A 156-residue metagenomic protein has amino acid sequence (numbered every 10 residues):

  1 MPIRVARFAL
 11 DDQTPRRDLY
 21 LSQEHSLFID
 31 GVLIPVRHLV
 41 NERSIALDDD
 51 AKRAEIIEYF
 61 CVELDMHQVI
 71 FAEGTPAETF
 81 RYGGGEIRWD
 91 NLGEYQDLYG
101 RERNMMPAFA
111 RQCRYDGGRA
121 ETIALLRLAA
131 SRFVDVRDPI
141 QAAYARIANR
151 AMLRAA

Functional and structural regions predicted by a protein language model:
M1-Y99: Long beta-strand-rich cores associated with HINT superfamily self-processing modules
I57, D65-F71, P76-A156: Sequence-level preference for short, compositionally simple segments enriched in small aliphatic or small polar residues
